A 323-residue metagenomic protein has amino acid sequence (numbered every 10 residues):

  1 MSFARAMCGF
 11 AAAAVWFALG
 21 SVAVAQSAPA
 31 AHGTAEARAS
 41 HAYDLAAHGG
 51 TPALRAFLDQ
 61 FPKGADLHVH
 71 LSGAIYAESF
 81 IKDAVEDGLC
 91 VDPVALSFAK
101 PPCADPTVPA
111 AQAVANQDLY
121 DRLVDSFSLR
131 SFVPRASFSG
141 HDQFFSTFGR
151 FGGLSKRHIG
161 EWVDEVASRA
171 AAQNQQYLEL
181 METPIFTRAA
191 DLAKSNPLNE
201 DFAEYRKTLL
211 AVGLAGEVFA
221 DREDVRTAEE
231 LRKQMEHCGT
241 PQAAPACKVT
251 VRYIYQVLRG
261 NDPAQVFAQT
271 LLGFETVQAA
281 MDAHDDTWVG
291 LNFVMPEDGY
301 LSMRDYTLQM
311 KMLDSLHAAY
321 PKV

Functional and structural regions predicted by a protein language model:
M1-A11: Bacterial N-terminal signal peptides that target proteins for export
G9-S21: Bacterial N-terminal signal peptides
S27-V323: Metal-cofactor-binding active-site regions of metalloenzymes
